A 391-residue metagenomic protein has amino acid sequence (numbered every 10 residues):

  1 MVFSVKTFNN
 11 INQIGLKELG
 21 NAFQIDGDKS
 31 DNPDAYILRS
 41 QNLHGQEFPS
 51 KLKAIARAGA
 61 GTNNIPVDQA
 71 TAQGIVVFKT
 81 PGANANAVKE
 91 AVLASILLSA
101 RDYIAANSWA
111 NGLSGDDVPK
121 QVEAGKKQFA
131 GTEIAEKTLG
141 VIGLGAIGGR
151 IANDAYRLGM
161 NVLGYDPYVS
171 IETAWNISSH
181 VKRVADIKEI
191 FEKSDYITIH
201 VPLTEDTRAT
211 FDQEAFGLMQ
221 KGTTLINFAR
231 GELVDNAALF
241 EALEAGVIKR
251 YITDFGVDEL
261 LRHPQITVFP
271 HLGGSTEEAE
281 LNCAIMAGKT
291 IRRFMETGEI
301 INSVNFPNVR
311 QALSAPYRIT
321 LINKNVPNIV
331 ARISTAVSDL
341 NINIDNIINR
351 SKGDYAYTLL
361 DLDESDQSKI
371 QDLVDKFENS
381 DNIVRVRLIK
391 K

Functional and structural regions predicted by a protein language model:
M1-T80, D212-E214, L218, D235 (+1 more regions): An N-terminal-biased, well-structured beta-alpha scaffold segment characteristic of Rossmann-like dinucleotide-binding
V5-T7, V141, L321: Hydrophobic Val/Ile/Leu positions in short beta-strands of Rossmann-like dinucleotide-binding domains
H44-Q46, Y168-E259, S275: Rossmann-like adenosine-cofactor binding region
Q73, P81-T138, N302: Phosphate-binding beta-alpha-beta segment of Rossmann-like dinucleotide-binding domains, i.e., the NAD(P)
K89-S108, A155-M160, M286-E299, S334-S338 (+1 more regions): Oxidoreductase and adenylate-handling cofactor-binding alpha/beta cores
L144-G145: Glycine-rich Rossmann-fold phosphate-binding loop(s) that bind the pyrophosphate of adenine dinucleotide cofactors
G148-G149: N-terminal Rossmann-fold NAD(P) dinucleotide-binding loop
G273-K391: NAD(P)-dependent dehydrogenase/reductase Rossmann-like domain
